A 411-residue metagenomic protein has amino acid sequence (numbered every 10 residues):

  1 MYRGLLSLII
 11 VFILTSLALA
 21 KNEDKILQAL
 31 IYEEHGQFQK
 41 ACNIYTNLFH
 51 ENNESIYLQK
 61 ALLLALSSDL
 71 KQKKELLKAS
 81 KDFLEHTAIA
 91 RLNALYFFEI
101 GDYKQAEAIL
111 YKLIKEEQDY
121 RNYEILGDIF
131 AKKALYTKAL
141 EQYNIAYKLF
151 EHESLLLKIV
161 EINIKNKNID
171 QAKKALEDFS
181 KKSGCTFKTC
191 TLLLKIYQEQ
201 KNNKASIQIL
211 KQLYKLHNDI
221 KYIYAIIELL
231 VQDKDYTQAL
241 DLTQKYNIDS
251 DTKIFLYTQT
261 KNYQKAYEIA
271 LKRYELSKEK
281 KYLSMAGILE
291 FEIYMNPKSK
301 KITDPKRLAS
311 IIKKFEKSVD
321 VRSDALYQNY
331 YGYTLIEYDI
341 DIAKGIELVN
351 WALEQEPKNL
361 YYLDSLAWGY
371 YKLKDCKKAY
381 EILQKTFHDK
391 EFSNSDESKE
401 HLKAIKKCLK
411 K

Functional and structural regions predicted by a protein language model:
L17-L92, K406-K411: N-terminal leader/linker segments that initiate helical-solenoid repeat arrays
E23, I56-Y57, A88, R121-N122 (+9 more regions): Start-of-helix register in tetratricopeptide repeats
L30, L63-L64, L95, D128 (+9 more regions): Residue-level recognition of tetratricopeptide repeat
E34-H35, L64-S68, E99-I100, K132-K133 (+10 more regions): Register position in tetratricopeptide repeats
C42-T46, K71-F83, Q105-I114, T137-Y147 (+8 more regions): Alpha-helical repeat scaffolds
N52-N53, L84-E85, E117-Q118, F150-E151 (+7 more regions): Short coil turns that delineate tetratricopeptide repeat
Q59-A61, R91-L92, I125, K158-I159 (+7 more regions): Canonical tetratricopeptide repeat
I288-K306, E316, D320-E356, Y361 (+1 more regions): Alpha-helical adaptor scaffolds
